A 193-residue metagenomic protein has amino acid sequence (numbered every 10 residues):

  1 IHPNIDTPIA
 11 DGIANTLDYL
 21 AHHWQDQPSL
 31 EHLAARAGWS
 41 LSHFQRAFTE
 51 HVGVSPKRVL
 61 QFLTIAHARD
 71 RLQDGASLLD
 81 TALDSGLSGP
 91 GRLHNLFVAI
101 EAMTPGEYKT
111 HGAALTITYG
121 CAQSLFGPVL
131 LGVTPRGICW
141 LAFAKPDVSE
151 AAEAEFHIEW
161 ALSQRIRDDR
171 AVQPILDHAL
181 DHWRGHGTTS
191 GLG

Functional and structural regions predicted by a protein language model:
I1-S85, G91-G193: Basic nucleic-acid-binding alpha-helical/helix-turn surface characteristic of O6-alkylguanine DNA
